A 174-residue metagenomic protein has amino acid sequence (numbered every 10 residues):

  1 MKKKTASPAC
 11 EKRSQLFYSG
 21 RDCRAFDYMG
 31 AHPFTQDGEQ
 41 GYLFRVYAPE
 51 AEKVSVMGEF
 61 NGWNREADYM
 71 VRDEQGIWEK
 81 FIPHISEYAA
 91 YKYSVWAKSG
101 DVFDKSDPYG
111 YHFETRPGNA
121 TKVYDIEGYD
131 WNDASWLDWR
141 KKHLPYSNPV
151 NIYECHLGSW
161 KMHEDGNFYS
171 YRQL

Functional and structural regions predicted by a protein language model:
M1-E39, L43, R72-G166, Q173: The feature marks proteins involved in alpha-glucan
Y47-V54: Short proline/glycine-enriched turn/loop motifs at strand-loop junctions of beta-rich domains
A48, F60, H156: A broadly conserved detector of short glycine/acidic/proline-rich loop/turn motifs that flank catalytic sites and bind
E50, N64, E87-A89: Short loop/turn segments at connectors of secondary-structure elements within structured domains
V54-V56, Y91: Short beta-strand elements bearing conserved aromatic residues within extracellular beta-rich modules
E59-N64, K98: Change "in extracellular beta-sheet-rich domains … of secreted and cell-surface proteins" to "in beta-sheet-rich domains
R65-D73: Short, surface-exposed loop motifs enriched in S/T, G, D/E and P with embedded aromatic residues
